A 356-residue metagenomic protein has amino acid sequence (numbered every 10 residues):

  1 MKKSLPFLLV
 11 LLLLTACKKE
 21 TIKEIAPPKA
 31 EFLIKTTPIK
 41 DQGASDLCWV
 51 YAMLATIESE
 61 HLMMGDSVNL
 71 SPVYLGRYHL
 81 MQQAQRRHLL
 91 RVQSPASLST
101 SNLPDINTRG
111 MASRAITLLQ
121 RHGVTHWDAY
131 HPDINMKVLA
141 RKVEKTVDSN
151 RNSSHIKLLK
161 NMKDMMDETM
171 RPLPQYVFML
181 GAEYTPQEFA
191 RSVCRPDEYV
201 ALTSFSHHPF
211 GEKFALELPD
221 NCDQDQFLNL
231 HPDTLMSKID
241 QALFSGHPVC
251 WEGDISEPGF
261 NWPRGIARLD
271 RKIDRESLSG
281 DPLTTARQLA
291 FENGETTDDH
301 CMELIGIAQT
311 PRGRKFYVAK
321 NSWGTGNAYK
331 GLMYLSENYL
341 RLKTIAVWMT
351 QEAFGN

Functional and structural regions predicted by a protein language model:
K2-L8: Sec-dependent signal peptide recognition, specifically the positively charged N-region followed immediately by
L13-A16: C-terminal motif of bacterial Sec signal peptides marking the signal peptidase cleavage site
K18-E20: Bacterial signal peptide processing site
I22-I34: N-terminal regions that are enriched for targeting/export leaders and immediately downstream pro/stem segments
F32, T37, L159-N356: Active-site signature of cysteine proteases
G43-I57, D105-T117, H300: Active-site nucleophilic cysteine motif
V50, Y74-R77, A115-T117, H126-D128 (+3 more regions): Structural recognition of the beta-strand scaffold that forms the well-ordered cores of secreted hydrolase catalytic
L70-L180: Papain-like cysteine protease catalytic cores
